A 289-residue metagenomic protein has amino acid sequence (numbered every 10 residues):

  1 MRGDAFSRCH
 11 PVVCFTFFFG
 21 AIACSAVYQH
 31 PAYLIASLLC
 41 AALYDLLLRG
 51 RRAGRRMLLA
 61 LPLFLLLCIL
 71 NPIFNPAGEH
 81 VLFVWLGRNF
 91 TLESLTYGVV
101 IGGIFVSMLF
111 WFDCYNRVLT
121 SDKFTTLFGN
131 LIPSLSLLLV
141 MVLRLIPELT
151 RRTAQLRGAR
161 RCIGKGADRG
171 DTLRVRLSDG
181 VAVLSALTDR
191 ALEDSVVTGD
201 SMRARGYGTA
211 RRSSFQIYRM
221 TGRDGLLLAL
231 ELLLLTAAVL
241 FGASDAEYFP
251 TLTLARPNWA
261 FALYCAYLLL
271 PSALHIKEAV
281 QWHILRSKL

Functional and structural regions predicted by a protein language model:
M1-T126, T209-L289: N-terminal transmembrane hairpin
M108-R219: Structured inter-helical modules in multipass membrane proteins
